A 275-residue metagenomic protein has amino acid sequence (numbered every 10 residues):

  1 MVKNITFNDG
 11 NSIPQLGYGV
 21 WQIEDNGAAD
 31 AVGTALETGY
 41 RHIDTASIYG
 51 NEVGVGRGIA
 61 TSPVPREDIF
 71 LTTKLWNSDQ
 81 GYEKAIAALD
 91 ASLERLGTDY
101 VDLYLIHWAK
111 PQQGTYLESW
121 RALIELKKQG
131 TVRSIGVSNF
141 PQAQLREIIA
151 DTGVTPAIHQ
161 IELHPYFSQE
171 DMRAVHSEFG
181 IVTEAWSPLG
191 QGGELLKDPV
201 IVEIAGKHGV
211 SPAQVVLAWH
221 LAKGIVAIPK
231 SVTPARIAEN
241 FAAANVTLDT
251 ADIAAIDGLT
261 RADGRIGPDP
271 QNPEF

Functional and structural regions predicted by a protein language model:
M1-I5, V53, R57-A60, A88-A91 (+2 more regions): Alpha-helical scaffolding within the catalytic cores of extracellular/periplasmic polymer-degrading hydrolases
M1-I69, P273-F275: N-terminal binding-site loop/beta-alpha segment at the start of enzyme catalytic domains that lines or forms
I23-N26, A46-G54, S78-E83, P111-G114 (+2 more regions): Acidic-and-aromatic substrate-binding clefts and catalytic sites of carbohydrate-active enzymes
E24-L36, G81-L96, A143-R146, F167-S168: Short, acidic/polar
H42, Y100-L103, S134, I158: Residues at the N-termini of beta-strands
R66-D79, D102-A109, L163: A short, structured active-site edge motif that brings together acidic residues
A85-I106, E125-Q129, D151: CE4/NodB-like, metal-dependent polysaccharide N-deacetylase domain that modifies extracellular/periplasmic N-acetylated
A109-F275: Beta/alpha (TIM)-barrel catalytic core signal, keyed to glycine-rich beta->alpha loops juxtaposed to Asp/Glu that bind
